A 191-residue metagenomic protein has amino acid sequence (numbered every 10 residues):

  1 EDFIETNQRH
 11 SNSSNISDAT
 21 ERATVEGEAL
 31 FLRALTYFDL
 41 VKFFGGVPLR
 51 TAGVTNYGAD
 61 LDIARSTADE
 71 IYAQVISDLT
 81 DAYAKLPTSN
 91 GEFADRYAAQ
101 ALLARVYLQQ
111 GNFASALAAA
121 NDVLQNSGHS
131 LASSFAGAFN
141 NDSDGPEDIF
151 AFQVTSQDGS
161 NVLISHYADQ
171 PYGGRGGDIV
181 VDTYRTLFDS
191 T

Functional and structural regions predicted by a protein language model:
E1-F44, D81-S89: Conserved, well-structured interaction surfaces
E1-I4, E26, Y37, Y72 (+5 more regions): Extracytoplasmic/secreted envelope proteins and their assembly/folding machinery, especially bacterial periplasmic
S11-A23, G45-D69, A73: Short coil/linker segments at helix-helix boundaries
T20, T24, R65-D69, N90-A94 (+2 more regions): Soluble non-cytosolic domains of exported or imported proteins
V41-L49, D158-G159: Proline-centered turn/helix-capping motifs that create local helix->coil transitions or kinks
G46-P48, I76-A82, L86, R96-A136: Aromatic-residue-lined binding/catalytic grooves and analogous aromatic/hydrophobic interfacial grooves in multimeric
Q125-T191: Elongated scaffold/linker segments in the mid-to-C-terminal portions of large proteins
